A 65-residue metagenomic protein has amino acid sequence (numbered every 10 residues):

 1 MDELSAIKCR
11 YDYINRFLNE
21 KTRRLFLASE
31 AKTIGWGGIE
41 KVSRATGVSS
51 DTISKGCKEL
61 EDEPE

Functional and structural regions predicted by a protein language model:
M1-P64: Double-stranded DNA-binding cores of transcription factors and transposases
